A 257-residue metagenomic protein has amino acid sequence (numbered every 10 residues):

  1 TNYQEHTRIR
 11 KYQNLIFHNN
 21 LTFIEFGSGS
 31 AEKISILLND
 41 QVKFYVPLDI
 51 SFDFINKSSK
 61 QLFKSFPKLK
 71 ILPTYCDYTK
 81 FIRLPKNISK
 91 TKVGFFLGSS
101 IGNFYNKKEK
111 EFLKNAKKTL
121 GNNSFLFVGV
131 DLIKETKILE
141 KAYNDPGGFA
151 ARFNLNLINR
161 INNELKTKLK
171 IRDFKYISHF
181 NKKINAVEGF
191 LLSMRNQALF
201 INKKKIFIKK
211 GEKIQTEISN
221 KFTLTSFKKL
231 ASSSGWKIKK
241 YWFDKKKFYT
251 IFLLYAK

Functional and structural regions predicted by a protein language model:
T1-F17: Class I SAM-dependent methyltransferase Rossmann-like catalytic core, especially the SAM/SAH-binding loop
N20-G29: Conserved class I S-adenosyl-L-methionine
S30-V42: Conserved SAM-binding loop of SAM-dependent methyltransferases across substrates and taxa, primarily the Class I
S51-D53: Conserved SAM/SAH-binding beta-strand->alpha-helix loop
T91-L113: A short SAM/SAH-binding and catalytic strip from SAM-dependent methyltransferases
K110-N122: A short glycine-rich, Lys/Arg-flanked "PGG" loop and its adjoining helix->strand segment in the class I
T119-I133: Conserved beta-strand signature within the Rossmann-like core of class I S-adenosyl-L-methionine
I138-N220, L224, K228-S234: Substrate-binding/catalytic lobe of Class I Rossmann-like enzymes that use SAM or dcSAM, i.e., the mid-to-C-terminal
